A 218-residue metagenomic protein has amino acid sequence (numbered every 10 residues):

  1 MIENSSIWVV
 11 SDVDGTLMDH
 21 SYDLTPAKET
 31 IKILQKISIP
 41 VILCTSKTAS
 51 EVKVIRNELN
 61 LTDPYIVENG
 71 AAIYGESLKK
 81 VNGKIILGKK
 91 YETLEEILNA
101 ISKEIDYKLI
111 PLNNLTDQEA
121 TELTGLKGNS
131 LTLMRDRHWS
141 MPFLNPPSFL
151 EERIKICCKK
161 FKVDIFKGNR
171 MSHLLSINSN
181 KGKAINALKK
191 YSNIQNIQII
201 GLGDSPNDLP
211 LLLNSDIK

Functional and structural regions predicted by a protein language model:
I2-S21, I185, L212: Asp-based phosphoryl-transfer active-site loop
E3-V10, P26-V41, Y191-I197: A short, Lys/Arg-enriched amphipathic alpha-helix followed by its capping loop at the start of a domain
V9-S11, Y65-I66, G201: Residue-level marker for buried hydrophobic side chains located in beta-strands that build the well-ordered beta-sheet
D23-N113: Active-site phosphate-binding/coordination module
P40, D164, I217-K218: Residue-level detector of anion-binding/catalytic polar loops
D63, D216-I217: Receiver (REC) domain switch/active-site residues of two-component response regulators
N69, L202-D204, I217: Glycine-rich beta-strand-to-loop/alpha-helix junction loops that act as flexible
I101-I200, P206-N207, N214: Conserved acidic, metal-coordinating active-site core of Asp-based, Mg2+-dependent phosphoryl-transfer enzymes
